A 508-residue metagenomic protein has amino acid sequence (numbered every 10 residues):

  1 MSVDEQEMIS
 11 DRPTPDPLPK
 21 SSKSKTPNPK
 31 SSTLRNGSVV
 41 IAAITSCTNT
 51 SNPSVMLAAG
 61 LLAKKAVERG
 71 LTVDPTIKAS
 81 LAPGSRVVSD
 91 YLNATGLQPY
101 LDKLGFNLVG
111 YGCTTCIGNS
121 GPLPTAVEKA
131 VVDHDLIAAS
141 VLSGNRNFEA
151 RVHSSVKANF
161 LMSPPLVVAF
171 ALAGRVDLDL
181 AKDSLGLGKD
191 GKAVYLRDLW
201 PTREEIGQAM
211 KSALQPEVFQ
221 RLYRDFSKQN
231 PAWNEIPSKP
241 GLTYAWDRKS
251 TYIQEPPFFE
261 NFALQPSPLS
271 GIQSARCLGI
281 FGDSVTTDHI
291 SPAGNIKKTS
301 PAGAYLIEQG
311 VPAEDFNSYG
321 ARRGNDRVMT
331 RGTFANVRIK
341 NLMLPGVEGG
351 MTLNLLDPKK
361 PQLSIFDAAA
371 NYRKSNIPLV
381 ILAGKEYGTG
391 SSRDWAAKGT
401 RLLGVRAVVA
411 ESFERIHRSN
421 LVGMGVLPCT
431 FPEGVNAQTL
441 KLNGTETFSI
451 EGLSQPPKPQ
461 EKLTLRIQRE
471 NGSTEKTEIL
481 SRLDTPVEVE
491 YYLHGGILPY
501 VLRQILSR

Functional and structural regions predicted by a protein language model:
M1-G96, N234-V409: Non-catalytic terminal/interface segments that mediate subunit docking, oligomerization, and allosteric communication
S38-V39, T76-S80, F106-L108, L136-S140 (+15 more regions): Structural motif
V40-A58, Y111-C116, N145-D179, L278-I296 (+4 more regions): Conserved phosphate/anionic-ligand binding catalytic regions in large, soluble enzymes, centered on
L57, A63-P75, N107-L222, V422-G423 (+2 more regions): Mobile "lid/hinge" segments at catalytic clefts and subdomain interfaces of large enzymes
K64-E68, Q98, K103-N107, N147 (+15 more regions): Short, well-ordered loop/turn and helix-capping segments at boundaries between secondary-structure elements and domains
K65-V67, P75-K78, W200-P216, Q220 (+3 more regions): In a subset of proteins, long, contiguous C-terminal domains/tails are tracked
V73-T115, N119-G121, M329, S391 (+4 more regions): Extended C-terminal subregions enriched in glycine
G188-R203, R418-Y491: Acidic, glycine-rich flexible loop/linker segments
